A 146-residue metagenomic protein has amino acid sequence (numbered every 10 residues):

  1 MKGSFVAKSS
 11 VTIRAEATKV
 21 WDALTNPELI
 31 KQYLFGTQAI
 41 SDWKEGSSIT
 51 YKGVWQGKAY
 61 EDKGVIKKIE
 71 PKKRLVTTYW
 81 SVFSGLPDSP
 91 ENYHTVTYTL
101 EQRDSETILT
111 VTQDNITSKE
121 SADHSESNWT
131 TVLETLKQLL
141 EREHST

Functional and structural regions predicted by a protein language model:
M1-Q38: Hydrophobic ligand-binding cavity/cleft-lining segments
K2, I108, D114-T146: A conserved amphipathic terminal alpha-helix motif
S4-S10, S48, E61, R74 (+2 more regions): Intrinsic-disorder/low-complexity, polar/charged segments enriched in Ser/Thr/Lys/Arg/Asp/Glu/Gln
V20-W21, I30, I49-Y51, I66 (+4 more regions): Hydrophobic pocket/interface hotspot
T25-N26, P71, E141: Residues at helix-coil transition
F35, V54, W80, T112: Surface loops and adjacent helix of pleckstrin homology
A39-D42, A59-D104, D114: Hydrophobic-ligand binding "helix-grip"
